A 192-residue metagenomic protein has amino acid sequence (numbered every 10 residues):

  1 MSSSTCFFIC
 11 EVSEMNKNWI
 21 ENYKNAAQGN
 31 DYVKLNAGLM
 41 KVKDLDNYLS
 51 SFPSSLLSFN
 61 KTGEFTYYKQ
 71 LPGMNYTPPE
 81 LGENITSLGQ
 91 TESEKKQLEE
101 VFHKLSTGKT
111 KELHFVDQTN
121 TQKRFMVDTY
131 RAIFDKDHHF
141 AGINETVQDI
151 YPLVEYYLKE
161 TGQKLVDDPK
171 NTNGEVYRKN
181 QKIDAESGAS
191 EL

Functional and structural regions predicted by a protein language model:
V12-I20, K41, T66, N75 (+3 more regions): Tandem CBS (Cystathionine beta-synthase) repeat/Bateman regulatory domains
S13-N16, N22-Y23, Y32, F134-N180: Sensory coupling linkers of modular signal transduction proteins
N30-Q70: Sensory modules in modular signal-transduction proteins
V33-K34, D44, S87-S93, Q163-D168: Short, contiguous hydrophobic alpha-helices characteristic of membrane insertion segments
L71-K159: Sensory/regulatory domains in signal-transduction proteins
Y177-L192: Long, low-complexity, intrinsically disordered segments
